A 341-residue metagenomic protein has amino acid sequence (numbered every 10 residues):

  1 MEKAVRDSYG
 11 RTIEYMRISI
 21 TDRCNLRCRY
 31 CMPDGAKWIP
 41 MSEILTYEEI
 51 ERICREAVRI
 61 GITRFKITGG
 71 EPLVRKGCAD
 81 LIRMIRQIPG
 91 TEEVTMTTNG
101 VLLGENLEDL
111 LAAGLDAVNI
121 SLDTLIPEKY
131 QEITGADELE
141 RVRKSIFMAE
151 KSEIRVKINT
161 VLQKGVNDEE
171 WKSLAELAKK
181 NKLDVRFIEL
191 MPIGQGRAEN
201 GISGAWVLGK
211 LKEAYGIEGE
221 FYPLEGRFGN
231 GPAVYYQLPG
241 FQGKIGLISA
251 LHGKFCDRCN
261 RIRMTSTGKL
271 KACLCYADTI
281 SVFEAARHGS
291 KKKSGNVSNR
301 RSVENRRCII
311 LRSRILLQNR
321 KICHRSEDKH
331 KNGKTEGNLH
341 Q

Functional and structural regions predicted by a protein language model:
M1-Y15, E176, K180, L190-Q341: Auxiliary Fe-S-binding modules of radical SAM enzymes
Y9-E48, L274: Canonical Radical SAM [4Fe-4S] cluster-binding loop centered on the CxxxCxxC motif and its immediate flanking residues
I20, C28, I67, M96 (+1 more regions): Conserved, mostly hydrophobic/aromatic
L26, P127-E128, K254, I280: Glycine-centered loop/turn positions within well-structured domains that cap or flank conserved ligand/cofactor-binding
R27, C31, R75, E128 (+3 more regions): Residues that scaffold the ATP/ADP-binding catalytic core of kinase and kinase-like folds
A36-P40, I126-I133, I193-A198, S281-F283: A short acidic, helix-capping loop that chelates divalent metal ions and anchors anionic groups
I44-I67, E71-I188: Radical SAM/AdoMet-radical enzyme domain recognition
